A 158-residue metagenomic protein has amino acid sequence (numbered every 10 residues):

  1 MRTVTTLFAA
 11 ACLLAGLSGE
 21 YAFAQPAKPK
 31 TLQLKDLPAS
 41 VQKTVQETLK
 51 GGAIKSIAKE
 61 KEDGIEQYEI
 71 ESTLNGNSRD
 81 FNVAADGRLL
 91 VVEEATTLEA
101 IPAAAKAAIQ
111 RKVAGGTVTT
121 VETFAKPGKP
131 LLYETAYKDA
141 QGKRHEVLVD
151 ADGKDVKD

Functional and structural regions predicted by a protein language model:
R2-F8, C12, G16-D158: Long, terminal "pre-/pro-" and other extracytoplasmic accessory regions that lie outside the mature folded/catalytic
